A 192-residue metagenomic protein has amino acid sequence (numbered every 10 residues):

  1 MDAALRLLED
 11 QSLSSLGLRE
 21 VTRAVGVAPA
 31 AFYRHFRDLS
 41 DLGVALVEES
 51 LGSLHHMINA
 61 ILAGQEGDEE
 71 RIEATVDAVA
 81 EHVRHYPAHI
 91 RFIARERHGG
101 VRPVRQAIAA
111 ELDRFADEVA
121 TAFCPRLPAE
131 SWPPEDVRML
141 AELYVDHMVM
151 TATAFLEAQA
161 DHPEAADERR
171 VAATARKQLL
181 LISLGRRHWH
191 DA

Functional and structural regions predicted by a protein language model:
M1, R6, E48-T75, I90-R91 (+1 more regions): Amphipathic alpha-helical linker/stalk segments
L7-D41, A45: Helix-turn-helix
G17, R91-A94, E164, D191: Short, hydrophobic secondary-structure boundary micro-motifs
A45, N59-A88, A129, P134-Y144 (+1 more regions): Hydrophobic alpha-helical connector segments
G52, R102-P128, R138-T153, A173-R176: Amphipathic alpha-helical packing segments from all-alpha helical-bundle domains
V79, I93-A94, Y144, M148 (+1 more regions): Short alpha-helical scaffolding segments that buttress acidic/His motifs in well-ordered protein cores
R84-P103, A120, T153-E157: Amphipathic alpha-helical segments used for helix-helix packing
A129, A158-H162: Transmembrane helix-loop junctions in multipass membrane proteins, especially transporters and channels
